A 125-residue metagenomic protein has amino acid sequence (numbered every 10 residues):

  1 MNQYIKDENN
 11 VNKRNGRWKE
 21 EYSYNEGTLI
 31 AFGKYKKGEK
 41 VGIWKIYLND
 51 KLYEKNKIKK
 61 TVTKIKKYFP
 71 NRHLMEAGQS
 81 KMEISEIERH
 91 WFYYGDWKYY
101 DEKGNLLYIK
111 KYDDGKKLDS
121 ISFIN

Functional and structural regions predicted by a protein language model:
M1-N125: Glycine/tyrosine- and acidic-biased, solvent-exposed loop/turn segments at the edges of beta-strands
